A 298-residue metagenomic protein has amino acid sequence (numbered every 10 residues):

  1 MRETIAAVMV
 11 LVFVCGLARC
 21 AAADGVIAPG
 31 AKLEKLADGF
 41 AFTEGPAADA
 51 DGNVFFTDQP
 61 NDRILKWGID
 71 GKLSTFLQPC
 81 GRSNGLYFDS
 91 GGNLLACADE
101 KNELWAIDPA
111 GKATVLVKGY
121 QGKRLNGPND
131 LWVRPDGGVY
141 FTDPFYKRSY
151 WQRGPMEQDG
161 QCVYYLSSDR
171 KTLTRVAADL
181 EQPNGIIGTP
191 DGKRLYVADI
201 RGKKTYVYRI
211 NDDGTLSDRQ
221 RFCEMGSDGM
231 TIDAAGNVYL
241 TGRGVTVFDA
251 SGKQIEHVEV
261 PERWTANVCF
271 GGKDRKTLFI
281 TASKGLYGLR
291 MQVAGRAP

Functional and structural regions predicted by a protein language model:
M1-T4: Positively charged n-region of N-terminal signal peptides that target proteins for export
A6-G16: Bacterial N-terminal signal peptides
C20-P298: Sequence-structural signature of mature extracellular/luminal beta-sheet repeat domains, prominently beta-propellers
